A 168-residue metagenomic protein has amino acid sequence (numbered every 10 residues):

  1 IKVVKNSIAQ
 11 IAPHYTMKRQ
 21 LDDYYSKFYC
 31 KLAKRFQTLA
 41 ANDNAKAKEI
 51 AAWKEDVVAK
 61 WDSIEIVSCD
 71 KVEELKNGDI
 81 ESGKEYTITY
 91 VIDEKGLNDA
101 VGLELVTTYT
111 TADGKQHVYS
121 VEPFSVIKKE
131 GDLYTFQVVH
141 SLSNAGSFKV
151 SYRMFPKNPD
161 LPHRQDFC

Functional and structural regions predicted by a protein language model:
I1-G102, T108, N158-L161: C-terminal amphipathic helix plus adjacent low-complexity, charged tail appended to glycosyltransferase catalytic
S82, N144-A145: Surface-exposed loops/turns
I88, L103, F136-V138, V150: Hydrophobic residues positioned within well-ordered beta-strands of beta-sheet architectures
K115-E130: Solvent-exposed serine/threonine-rich low-complexity stretches and specific carbohydrate-binding patches
K128-V138: Aromatic sugar-binding surface patches on proteins that engage polysaccharides or sugar-phosphate polymers
H140, N158-C168: Short beta-strand elements
A145-K157: Short, aromatic- and glycine-rich surface loops/edge beta-strands on solvent-exposed regions
